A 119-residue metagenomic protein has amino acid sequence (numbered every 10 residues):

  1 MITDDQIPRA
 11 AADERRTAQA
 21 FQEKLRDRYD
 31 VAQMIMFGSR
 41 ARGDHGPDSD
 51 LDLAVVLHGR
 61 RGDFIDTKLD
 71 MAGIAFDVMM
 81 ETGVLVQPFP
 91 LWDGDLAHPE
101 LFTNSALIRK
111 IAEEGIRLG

Functional and structural regions predicted by a protein language model:
M1-A32, R42-P47, H58-G119: Catalytic core of pol beta-like nucleotidyltransferases
L51-V56: Short beta-strand->loop micro-motif that forms the acidic, two-metal-ion catalytic signature in nucleotide-processing
